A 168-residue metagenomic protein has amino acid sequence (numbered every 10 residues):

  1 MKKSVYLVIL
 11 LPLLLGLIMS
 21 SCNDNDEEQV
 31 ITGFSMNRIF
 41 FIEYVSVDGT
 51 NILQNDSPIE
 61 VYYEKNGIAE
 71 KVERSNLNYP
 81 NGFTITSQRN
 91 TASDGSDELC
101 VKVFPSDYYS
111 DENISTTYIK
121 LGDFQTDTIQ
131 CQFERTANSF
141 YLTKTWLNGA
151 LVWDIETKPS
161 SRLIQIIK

Functional and structural regions predicted by a protein language model:
M1-Y6, G16-F40: Bacterial Sec-dependent N-terminal signal peptides
E28, E43-I52: Short amphipathic, basic-aromatic surface patches that mediate peripheral association with negatively charged
M36, L53-I59: Short coil-to-beta strand junction motifs in C2/discoidin
M36-R38, N113-S115, D127, Y141: Residues at beta-strand starts and edge strands
D48-N51, N66-G67, G149: Detector for glycine-centered tight turns/loop "hinges" at secondary-structure junctions
S57-G122: Tryptophan-paired
Q125-K168: Glycine-rich, aromatic-bearing surface loops/beta-hairpins
